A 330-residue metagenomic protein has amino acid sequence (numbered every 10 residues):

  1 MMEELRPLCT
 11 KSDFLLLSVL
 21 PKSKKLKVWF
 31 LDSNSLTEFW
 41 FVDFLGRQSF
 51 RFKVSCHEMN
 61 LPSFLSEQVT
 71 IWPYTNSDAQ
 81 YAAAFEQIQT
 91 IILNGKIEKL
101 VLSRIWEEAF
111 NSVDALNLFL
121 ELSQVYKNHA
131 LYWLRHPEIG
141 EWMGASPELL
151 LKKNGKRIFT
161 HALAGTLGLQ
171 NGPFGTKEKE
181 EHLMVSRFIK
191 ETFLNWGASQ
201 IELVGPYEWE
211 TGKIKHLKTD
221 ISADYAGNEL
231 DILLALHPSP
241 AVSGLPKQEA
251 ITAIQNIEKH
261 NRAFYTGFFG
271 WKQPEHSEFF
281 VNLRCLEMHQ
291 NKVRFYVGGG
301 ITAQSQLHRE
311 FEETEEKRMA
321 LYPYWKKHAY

Functional and structural regions predicted by a protein language model:
M1-L15, Q68-A115: Terminal domain-start leader segments
E4-L15, V19-K22, N34-L36, R104-E180 (+2 more regions): An anion-binding catalytic pocket shared by soluble metabolic enzymes
L8-F14, V19-N60: N-terminal accessory interaction module
W40, G95, L151, R187 (+3 more regions): A residue-level signal for conserved active-site and pocket-lining positions in enzyme catalytic cores
F50-L61, E278-M288: Structural signature of FAD isoalloxazine-binding scaffolds in flavoprotein oxidoreductases
H57-A79, A83-E86, E108-A109, F159-N256 (+1 more regions): Contiguous alpha-helical scaffold segments within structured protein domains that host functional hotspots
P137-G140, G205-I214, F269-W271: A glycine-rich phosphate-binding loop feature that marks nucleotide/adenosyl-phosphate handling sites
D224-Y330: Conserved hydrophobic core element of enzyme catalytic domains
